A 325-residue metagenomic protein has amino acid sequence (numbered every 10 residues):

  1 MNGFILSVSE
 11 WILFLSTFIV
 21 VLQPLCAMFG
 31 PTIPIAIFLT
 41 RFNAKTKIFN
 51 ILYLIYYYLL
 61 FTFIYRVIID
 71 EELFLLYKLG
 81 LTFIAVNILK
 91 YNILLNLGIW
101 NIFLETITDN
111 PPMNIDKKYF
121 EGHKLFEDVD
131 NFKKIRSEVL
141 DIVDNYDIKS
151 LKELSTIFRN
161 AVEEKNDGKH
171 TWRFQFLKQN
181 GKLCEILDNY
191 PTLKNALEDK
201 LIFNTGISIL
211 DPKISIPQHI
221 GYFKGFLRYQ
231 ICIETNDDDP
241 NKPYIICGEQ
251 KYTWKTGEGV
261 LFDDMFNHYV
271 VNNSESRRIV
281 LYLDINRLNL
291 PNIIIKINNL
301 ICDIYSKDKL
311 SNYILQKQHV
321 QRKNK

Functional and structural regions predicted by a protein language model:
M1-L97: Intrinsically disordered, low-complexity, charge-biased terminal/linker regions in eukaryotic proteins
G3, S7-E10, F14, L73-K78 (+1 more regions): Non-heme Fe(II)/2-oxoglutarate
K194-P212, G225: A short glycine-rich, His/Asp/Glu-containing loop-to-beta-strand
I209-D211, Y222-D239: Short, conserved beta-strand element in jelly-roll/cupin
I216-H219, I245, F262, H268-S274: Short beta-strand His + acidic residue motifs that chelate non-heme Fe in jelly-roll/DSBH and cupin folds
R228-T235, L261, E275-N292: A short hydrophobic beta-strand segment most commonly corresponding to one strand of the jelly-roll/cupin
I233-T256: A short beta-strand-loop-beta hairpin characteristic of the jelly-roll/cupin
T253-N267: Conserved metal-binding segment of the jelly-roll/cupin
